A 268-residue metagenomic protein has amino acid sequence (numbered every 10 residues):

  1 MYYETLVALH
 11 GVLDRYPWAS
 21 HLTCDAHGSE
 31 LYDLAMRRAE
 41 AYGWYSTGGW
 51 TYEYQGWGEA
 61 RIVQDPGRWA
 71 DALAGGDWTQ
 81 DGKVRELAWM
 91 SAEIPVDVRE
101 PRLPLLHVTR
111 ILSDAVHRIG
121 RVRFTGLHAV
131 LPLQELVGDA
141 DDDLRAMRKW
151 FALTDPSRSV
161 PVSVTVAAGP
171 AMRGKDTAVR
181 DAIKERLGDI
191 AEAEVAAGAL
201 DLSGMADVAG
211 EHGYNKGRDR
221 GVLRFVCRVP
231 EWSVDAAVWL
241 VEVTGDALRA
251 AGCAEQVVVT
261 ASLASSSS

Functional and structural regions predicted by a protein language model:
M1-I111: N-terminal leader/presequence regions that precede the main folded/catalytic core
M1-Y42, E135-D176, A264-S267: Short, extreme N-terminal segment that most often corresponds to the first beta-strand
Y45-W57, H117-L133, E192-R220, A250-S268: Short glycine-rich, low-complexity/disordered patches
E59-A60, G67-T79, D141-L153, A197-K216 (+1 more regions): Short amphipathic beta-strand and strand-loop transition segments with alternating hydrophobic
G82-I94, S157-A171, G213-E231: Short glycine-rich, basic-tinged beta-strand/loop micro-motifs
P104-L202: Surface-exposed beta-loop interaction hotspot
R110-W150, R224-V226, W232-S268: Acidic, proline/glycine-rich low-complexity IDRs
P170-D246: Intrinsically disordered, low-complexity segments enriched in Gly and acidic/Ser/Thr residues that form flexible
